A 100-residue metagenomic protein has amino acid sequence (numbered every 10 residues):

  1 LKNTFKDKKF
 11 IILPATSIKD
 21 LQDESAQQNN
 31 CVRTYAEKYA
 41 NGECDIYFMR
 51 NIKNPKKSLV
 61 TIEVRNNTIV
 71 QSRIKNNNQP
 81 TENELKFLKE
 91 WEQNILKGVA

Functional and structural regions predicted by a protein language model:
L1-A100: Catalytic-core elements of nucleic-acid end-processing and repair enzymes
